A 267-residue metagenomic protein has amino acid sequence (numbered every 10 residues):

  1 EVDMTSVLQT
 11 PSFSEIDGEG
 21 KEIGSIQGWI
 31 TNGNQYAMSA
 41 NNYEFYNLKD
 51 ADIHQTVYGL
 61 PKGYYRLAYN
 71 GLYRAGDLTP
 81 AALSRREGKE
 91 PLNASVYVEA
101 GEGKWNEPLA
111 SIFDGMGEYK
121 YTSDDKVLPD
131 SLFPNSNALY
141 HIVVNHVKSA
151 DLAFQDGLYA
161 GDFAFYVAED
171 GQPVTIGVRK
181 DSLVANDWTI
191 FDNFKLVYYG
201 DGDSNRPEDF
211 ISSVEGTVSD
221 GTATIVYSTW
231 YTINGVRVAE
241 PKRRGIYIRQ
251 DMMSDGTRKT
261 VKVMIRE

Functional and structural regions predicted by a protein language model:
E1-Y43: Extracellular glycan-recognition surfaces and repeat-rich motifs
F13, A51-R85, G161-F165, F194: Extra-cytoplasmic beta-strand recognition segments
D50, D151-A164, A168-G171, K180-R206: Extracellular carbohydrate recognition
P61-Y64, R243-I248: A glycine-anchored, Pro-Gly-centered beta-turn/N-cap motif
P80-D114: Short, surface-exposed beta-strand/strand-loop-strand elements in extracellular ectodomains
G103-D170, V184: Extracellular carbohydrate recognition and processing domains and analogous Trp-centered ligand-binding platforms
G200-R237: Residue-level detector of functionally pivotal "anchor" positions at catalytic/ligand-binding pockets or at interdomain
I248-E267: C-terminal tail/sorting-segment detector
